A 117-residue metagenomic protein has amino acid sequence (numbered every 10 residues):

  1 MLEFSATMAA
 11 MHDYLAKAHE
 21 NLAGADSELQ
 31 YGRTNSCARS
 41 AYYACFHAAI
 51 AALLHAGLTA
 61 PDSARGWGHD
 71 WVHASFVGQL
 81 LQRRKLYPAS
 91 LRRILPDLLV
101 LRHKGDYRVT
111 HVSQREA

Functional and structural regions predicted by a protein language model:
M1-A117: Terminal alpha-helical segments
